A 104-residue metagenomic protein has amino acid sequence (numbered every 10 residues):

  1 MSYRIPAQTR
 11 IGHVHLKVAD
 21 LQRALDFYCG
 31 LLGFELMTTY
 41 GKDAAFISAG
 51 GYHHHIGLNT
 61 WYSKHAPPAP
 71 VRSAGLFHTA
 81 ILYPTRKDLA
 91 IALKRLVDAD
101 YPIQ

Functional and structural regions predicted by a protein language model:
M1-P6: A detector for short, charged/polar N-terminal pre-domain segments
Q8, V18-Q22, A80-Q104: Vicinal oxygen chelate
R10-V14, G75-T79: Short amphipathic alpha-helical segments
L16-Y62: Core segments of cupin and vicinal oxygen chelate
D26, G57, P68, L89-I91: Short acidic, gly/pro-rich beta-turn/loop elements at beta-sheet edges and active-site/ligand-binding grooves
Y40, G51, R72-A74, L89: Generic structural signal for well-ordered secondary structure
N59-A74, A80: Conserved donor-binding loop and adjoining core beta-sheet/short helix segment in diverse acyl/aminoacyl transferases
